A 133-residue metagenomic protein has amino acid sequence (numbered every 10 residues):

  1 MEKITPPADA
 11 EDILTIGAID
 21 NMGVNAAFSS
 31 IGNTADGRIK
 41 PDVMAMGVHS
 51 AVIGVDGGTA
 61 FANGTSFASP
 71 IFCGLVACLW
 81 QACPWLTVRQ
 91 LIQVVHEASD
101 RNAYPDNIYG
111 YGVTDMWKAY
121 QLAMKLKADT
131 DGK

Functional and structural regions predicted by a protein language model:
M1-G54, H96-S99: Catalytic-core segments of hydrolase enzymes
K3, G47-Y109, V113: Hydrolase catalytic cores
L14, P41, A77, Q93-H96 (+1 more regions): Generic alpha-helical structural context detector
G23, R38, P70, M116-K118: Residues at secondary-structure transition points
A26, C73, A119-Q121: N-terminal low-complexity, intrinsically disordered patches enriched in charged
I31-N33, G58-A60, T65, D131-G132: Short intrinsically disordered coil segments
N33, V55, T114, K118-A119: Short capping/connector residues at structural and topological boundaries
K118-K133: Secreted peptidase-domain scaffold signal
